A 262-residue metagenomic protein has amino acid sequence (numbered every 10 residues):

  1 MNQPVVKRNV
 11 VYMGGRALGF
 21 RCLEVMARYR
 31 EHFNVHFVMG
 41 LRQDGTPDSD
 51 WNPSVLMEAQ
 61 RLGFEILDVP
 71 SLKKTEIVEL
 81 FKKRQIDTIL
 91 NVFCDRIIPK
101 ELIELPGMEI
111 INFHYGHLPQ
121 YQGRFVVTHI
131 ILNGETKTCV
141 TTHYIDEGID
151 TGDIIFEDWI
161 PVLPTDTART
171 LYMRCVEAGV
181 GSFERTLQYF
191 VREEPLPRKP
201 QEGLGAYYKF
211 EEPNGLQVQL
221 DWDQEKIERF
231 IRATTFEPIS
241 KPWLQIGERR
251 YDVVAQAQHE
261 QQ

Functional and structural regions predicted by a protein language model:
M1-Q262: One-carbon transfer enzymes
